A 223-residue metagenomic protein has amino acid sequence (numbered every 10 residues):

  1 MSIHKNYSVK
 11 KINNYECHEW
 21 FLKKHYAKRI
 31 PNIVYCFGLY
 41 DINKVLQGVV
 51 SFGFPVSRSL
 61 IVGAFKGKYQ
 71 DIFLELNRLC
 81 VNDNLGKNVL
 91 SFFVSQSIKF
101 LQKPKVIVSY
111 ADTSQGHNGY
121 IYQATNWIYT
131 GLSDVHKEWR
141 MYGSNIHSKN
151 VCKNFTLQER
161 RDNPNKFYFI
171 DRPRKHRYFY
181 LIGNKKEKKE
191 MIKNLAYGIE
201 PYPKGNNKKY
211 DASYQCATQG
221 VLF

Functional and structural regions predicted by a protein language model:
M1-N32, V45: Short amphipathic alpha-helix that is part of the acyltransferase structural core
Y7, F37, V50, L74 (+1 more regions): A broad, low-specificity signal marking well-ordered, structured residues that form hydrophobic/aromatic
S8-K11, G53-I170, Y180: Acyl-donor binding region in acyl/amide transferases
F21, V34-F52: Conserved beta-hairpin
N32-V34, D134: A short, compositionally biased
V34, P173-Y178: Short hydrophobic/aromatic beta-strand or adjacent loop that forms the aromatic wall/cage of a ligand/substrate-binding
E190-F223: Short, cationic low-complexity segments
